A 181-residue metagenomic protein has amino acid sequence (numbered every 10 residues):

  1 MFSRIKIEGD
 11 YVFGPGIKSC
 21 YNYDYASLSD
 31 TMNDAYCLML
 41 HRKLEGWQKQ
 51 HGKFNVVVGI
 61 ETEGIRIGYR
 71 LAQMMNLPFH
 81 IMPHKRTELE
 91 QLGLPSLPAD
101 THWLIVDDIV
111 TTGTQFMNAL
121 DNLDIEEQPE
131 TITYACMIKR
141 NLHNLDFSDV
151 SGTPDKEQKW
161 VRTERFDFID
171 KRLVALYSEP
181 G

Functional and structural regions predicted by a protein language model:
M1-G52: Active-site-facing substrate-recognition patch
S3-I7, L120-G181: PRPP-dependent phosphoribosyltransferase catalytic core
S29, G64, T112, N141-H143: Alpha-helix N-cap/loop-to-helix initiation residues
W47-K53, P98-A99, E127: Glycine-rich phosphate-binding loop signature in dinucleotide/nucleotide-binding domains
G52-E63: Short glycine-rich phosphate-binding loop at a beta-alpha junction
V56, H102-L104, T133: Structural motif
I60, V106, A135-M137: Short hydrophobic segments within beta-strands
T62-D107, T111-D121: Short, glycine/charge-rich flexible loops or terminal/linker lids adjacent to PRPP-binding catalytic cores
